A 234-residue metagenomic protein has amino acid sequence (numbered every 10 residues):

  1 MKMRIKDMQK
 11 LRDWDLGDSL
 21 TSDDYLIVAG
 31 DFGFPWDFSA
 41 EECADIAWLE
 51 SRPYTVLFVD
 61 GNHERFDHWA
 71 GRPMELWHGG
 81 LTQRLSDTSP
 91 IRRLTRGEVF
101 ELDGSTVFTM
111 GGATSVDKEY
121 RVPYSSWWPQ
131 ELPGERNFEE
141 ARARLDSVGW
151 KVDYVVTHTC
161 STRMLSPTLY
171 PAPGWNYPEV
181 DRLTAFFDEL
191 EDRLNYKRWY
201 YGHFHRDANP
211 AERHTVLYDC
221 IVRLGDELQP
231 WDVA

Functional and structural regions predicted by a protein language model:
M1-K2, G30-G33, N62-E64, G97-E98 (+4 more regions): Active-site metal-binding loops of divalent metal-dependent hydrolases
M1-L11, D117-S125: Short, charged N-terminal beta->alpha structural module
M3-L102, N176, V180-T184: Core catalytic region of metal-dependent phosphoesterases/phosphodiesterases, especially metallo-beta-lactamase-like
Y25-A29, Y154-H158, Y200: Structural motif
P35-D37, R65-H68, F100-D103, S115-E119 (+3 more regions): Short catalytic/ligand-binding loop motif for oxyanion handling, primarily in non-cytosolic enzymes, centered on
T55-V59, E75-H78, Q83-L85, R163-A234: Conserved beta-sheet core of the metallophosphoesterase superfamily
D103-D181: Active-site-proximal loop/helix segment associated with metal-binding centers of metalloenzymes
